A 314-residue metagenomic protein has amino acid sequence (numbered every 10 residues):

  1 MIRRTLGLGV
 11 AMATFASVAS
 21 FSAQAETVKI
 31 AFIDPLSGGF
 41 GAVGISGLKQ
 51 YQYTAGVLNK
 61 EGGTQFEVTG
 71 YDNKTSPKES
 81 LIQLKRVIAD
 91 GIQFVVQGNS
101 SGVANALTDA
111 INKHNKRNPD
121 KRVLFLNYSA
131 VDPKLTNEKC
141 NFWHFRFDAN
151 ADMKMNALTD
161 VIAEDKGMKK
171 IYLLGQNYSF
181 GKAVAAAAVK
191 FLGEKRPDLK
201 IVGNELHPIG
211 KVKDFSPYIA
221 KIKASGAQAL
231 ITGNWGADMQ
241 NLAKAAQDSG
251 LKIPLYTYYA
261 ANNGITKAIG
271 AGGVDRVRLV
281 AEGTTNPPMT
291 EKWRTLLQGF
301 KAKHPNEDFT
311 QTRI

Functional and structural regions predicted by a protein language model:
M1-Q24: Gram-negative bacterial Sec-dependent N-terminal signal peptides
S22-F32, K60-Q65, A163-K169: Immediate post-signal peptide segment of exported/extracytoplasmic ligand-binding proteins
A31-Y51, L58, Y71-K78, N99-S100 (+4 more regions): Extracytoplasmic "Venus flytrap"
I33-L36, Y71-K74, Q97-S101, Y128-V131 (+6 more regions): Active-site-proximal beta-strand/loop segments in catalytic clefts of secreted hydrolases
A42-G47, V57-L135, F147, H207-F215 (+1 more regions): Beta-alpha junction/loop-to-helix N-cap segments that form part of ligand/metal-binding clefts
K78-I82, K134, F142-G250, N286-T295: Extracellular/periplasmic Venus flytrap/periplasmic-binding protein
V87-S101, N118-Y128, K170-G175, G226-G236 (+3 more regions): Periplasmic-binding protein-like
N141, Q247-I314: Extracellular/periplasmic periplasmic-binding protein-like sensory domains
